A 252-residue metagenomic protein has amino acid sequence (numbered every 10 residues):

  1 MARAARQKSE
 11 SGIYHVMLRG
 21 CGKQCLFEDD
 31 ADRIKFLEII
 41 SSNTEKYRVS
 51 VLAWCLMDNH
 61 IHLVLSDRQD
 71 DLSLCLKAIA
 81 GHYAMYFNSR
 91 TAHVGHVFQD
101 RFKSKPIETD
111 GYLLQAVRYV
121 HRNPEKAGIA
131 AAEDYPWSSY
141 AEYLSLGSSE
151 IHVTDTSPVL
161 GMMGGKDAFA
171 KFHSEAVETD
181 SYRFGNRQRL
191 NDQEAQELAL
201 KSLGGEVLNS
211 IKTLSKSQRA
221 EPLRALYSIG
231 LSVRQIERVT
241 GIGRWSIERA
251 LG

Functional and structural regions predicted by a protein language model:
M1-A53, S66-G252: Short Pro-Cys-Gly-centered "Cys-loop" motif that presents a nucleophilic cysteine in a tight turn
L56-H60: Short Gly/Ser/Thr- and Asp/Glu-enriched loop/turn motifs at secondary-structure junctions
L63: Conserved N-terminal diphosphate/IPP-binding helix and adjacent helical/loop segment of trans-prenyltransferase domains
